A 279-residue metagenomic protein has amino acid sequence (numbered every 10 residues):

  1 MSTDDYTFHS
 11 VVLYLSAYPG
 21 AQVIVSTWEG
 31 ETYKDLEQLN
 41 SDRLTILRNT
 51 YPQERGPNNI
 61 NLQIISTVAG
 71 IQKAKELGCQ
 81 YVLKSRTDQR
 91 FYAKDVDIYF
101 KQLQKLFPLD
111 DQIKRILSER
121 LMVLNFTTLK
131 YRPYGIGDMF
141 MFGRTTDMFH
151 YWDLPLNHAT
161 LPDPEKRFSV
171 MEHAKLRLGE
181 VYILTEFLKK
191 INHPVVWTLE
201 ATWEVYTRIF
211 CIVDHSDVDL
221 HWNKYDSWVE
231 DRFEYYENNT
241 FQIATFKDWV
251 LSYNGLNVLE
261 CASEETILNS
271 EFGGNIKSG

Functional and structural regions predicted by a protein language model:
D4-A17: Short, well-formed alpha-helical segments that are part of the catalytic scaffolds of diverse glycosyltransferases
F8-S10, K34-E37, N58, Y92-I98 (+1 more regions): A short acidic (Asp/Glu
S16-V25, L44: Short loop->beta transition adjacent to catalytic acidic/histidine clusters or analogous donor-positioning motifs
V25, E29, S66, F100-P108: Catalytic phosphate/metal-binding cores of nucleic-acid and nucleotide-processing enzymes, i.e., regions that mediate
S26-L77: Active-site-proximal specificity loops/subdomain of glycosyltransferases
C79-R90: Short beta-strand-to-loop acidic/aromatic patch adjacent to the donor-nucleotide binding site
F91-T266, S270: Catalytic core and acceptor-binding pocket of nucleotide-sugar-dependent glycosyltransferases
